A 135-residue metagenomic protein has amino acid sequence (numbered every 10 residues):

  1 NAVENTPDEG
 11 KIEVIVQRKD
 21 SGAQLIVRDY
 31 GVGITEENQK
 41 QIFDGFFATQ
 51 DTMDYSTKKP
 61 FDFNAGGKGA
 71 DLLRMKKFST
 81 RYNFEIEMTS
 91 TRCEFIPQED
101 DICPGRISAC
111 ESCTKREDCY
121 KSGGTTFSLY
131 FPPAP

Functional and structural regions predicted by a protein language model:
N1-T6: Short helix-loop "hinge" at the ATP-lid/N-box region of the Bergerat-fold HATPase_c
E9-S21: Short beta-strand/loop element within the Bergerat-fold HATPase_c
D29: Acidic ATP/Mg2+-coordinating residue in the GHKL
I34-K59: Short conserved segment of the HATPase_c
D54-K77: Glycine-rich phosphate-binding loop
R74-E87: Conserved glycine-/histidine-rich ATP-lid loop and adjacent helix of the Bergerat-fold HATPase_c
F84-E99, C119: A short beta-strand-to-loop motif within the catalytic HATPase_c
I96-S112, G123-A134: Short C-terminal beta-strand
